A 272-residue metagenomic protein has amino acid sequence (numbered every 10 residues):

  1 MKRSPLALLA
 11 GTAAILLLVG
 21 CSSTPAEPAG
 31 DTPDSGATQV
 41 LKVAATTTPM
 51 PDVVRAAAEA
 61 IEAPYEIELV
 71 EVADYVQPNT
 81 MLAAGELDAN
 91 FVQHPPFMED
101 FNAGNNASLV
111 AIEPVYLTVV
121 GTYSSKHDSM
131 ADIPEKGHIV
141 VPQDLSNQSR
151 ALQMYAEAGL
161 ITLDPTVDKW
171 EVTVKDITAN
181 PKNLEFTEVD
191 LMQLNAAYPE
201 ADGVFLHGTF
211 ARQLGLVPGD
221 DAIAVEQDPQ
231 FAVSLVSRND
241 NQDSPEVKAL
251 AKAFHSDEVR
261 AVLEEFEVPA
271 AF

Functional and structural regions predicted by a protein language model:
L16-G20: C-terminal motif of bacterial Sec signal peptides marking the signal peptidase cleavage site
S22-P25: Bacterial signal peptide processing site
G36-T48, Y65-E71, H138-I139: Short, well-ordered beta-strand elements
L69-T80, D168-A196: Short helix-initiation/N-cap motifs at beta->coil->alpha
D100-I112, H127, E200, F205 (+1 more regions): Ligand-binding "clamshell"
I112-I161, R260-A261: A conserved helix-loop-strand patch within extracytoplasmic ligand-binding domains of the periplasmic binding
V119-M130, F231-S244: A bilobed periplasmic-binding-protein/Venus flytrap-type ligand-binding module shared by bacterial periplasmic
S146-E171, A251-F272: Ligand-binding clefts/hinges and TM-proximal coupling segments of bilobed small-molecule sensing domains
